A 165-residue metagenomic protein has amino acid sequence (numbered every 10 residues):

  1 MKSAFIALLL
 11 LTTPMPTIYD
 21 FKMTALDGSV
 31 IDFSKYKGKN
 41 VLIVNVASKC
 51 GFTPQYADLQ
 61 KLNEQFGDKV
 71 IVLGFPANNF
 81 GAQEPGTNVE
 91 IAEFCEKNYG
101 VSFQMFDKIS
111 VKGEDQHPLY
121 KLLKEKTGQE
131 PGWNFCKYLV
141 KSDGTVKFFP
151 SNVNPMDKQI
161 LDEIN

Functional and structural regions predicted by a protein language model:
S3-T12: Sec-dependent N-terminal signal peptides
L11-S34: N-terminal "domain-start" segment that seeds a small globular fold
A25, N45-K49: Amphipathic alpha-helical repeat scaffolds
K39-N40, K49, T53-N78, C95-Y99: Conserved helix-turn-beta segment immediately C-terminal to the redox Cys motif in thioredoxin-like folds
K69-G86, S102-G113: Thiol-based oxidoreductase modules, predominantly thioredoxin-like and allied folds used for disulfide exchange
V89-N134: Short, internal strand/loop/helix patches that form the active-site neighborhood or redox-interaction surface
P118-K121, E125-N165: Thiol-/selenol-based redox modules, centered on thioredoxin-like and closely related oxidoreductase domains
